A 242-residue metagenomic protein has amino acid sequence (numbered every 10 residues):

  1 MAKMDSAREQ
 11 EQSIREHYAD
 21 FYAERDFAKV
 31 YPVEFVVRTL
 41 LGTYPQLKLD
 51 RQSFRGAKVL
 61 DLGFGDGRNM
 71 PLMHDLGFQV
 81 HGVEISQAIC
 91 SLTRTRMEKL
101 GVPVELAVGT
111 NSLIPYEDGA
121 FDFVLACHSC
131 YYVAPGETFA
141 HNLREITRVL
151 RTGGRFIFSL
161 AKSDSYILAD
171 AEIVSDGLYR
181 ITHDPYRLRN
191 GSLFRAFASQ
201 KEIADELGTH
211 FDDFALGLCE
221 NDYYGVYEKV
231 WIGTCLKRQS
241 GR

Functional and structural regions predicted by a protein language model:
A2-F54, G65-L76, G82-S112, I157-R242: Class I (Rossmann-like) S-adenosyl-L-methionine-dependent methyltransferase catalytic domain, capturing the SAM-binding
A57-K58: Nucleotide donor/acceptor-binding cores
L62: Conserved beta-strand/loop positions that form the S-adenosyl-L-methionine
Q87, G136-A140: Non-membrane alpha-helical structural segments and their capping/turn regions in soluble enzymes
S112-V124: A short acidic, Gly/Pro-enriched loop at the edge of an enzyme's catalytic core that lines a small-molecule cofactor
F123-E137: A short SAM/SAH-binding and catalytic strip from SAM-dependent methyltransferases
A134, R151, G208: Short conserved AdoMet
A140-T152: A short glycine-rich, Lys/Arg-flanked "PGG" loop and its adjoining helix->strand segment in the class I
